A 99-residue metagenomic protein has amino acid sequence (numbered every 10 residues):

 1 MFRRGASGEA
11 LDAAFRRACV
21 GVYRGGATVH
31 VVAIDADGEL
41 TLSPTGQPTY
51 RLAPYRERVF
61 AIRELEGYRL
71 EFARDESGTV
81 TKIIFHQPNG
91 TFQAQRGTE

Functional and structural regions predicted by a protein language model:
M1-E99: Peripheral terminal and inter-domain segments
